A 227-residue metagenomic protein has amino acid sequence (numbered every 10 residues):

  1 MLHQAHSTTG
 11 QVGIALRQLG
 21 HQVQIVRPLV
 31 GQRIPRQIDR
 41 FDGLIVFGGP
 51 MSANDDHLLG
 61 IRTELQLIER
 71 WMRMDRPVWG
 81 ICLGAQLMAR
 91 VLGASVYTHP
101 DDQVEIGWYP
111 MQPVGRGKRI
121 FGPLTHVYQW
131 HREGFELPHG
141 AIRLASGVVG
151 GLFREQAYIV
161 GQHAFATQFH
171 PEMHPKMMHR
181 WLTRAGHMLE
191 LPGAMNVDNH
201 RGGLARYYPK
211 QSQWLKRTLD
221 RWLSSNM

Functional and structural regions predicted by a protein language model:
M1-R76, E190-M227: N-terminal beta1-alpha1 cap of cysteine-dependent amidohydrolase-like domains
G13-I14, D56-L59, L92-G93, G140-A141 (+1 more regions): Short amphipathic alpha-helical segments
Q22-Q24, S95, H126, I142: Conserved beta-strand segments of alpha/beta enzyme cores
D39, V104, H139: Structured loop/turn residues at beta-strand edges in well-structured enzyme cores
D55-L59, D102, G122: Short, solvent-exposed loop/turn segments at secondary-structure boundaries
L67, Q112-M227: Amide-donor transfer/coupling interface in amidating biosynthetic enzymes
W71-S95: Catalytic nucleophile loop
V96-D101: A short alpha->loop->secondary-structure connector
